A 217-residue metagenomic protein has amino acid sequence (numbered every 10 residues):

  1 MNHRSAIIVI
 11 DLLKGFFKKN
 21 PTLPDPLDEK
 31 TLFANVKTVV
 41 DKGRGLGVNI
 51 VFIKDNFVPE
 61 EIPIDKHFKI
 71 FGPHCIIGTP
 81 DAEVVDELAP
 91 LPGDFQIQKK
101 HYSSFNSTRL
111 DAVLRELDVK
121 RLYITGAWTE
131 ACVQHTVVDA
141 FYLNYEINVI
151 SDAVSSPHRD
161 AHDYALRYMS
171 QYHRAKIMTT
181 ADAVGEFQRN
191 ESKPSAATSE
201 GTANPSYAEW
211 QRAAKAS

Functional and structural regions predicted by a protein language model:
M1-A6, D41-L46, I70-S217: Active-site-adjacent betaalpha module
I7-D11: N-terminal nucleotide-binding beta1-loop-alpha1 segment
L13-K19: Short acidic, Gly/Ser-rich segments with clustered Asp/Glu that frequently serve as metal-coordination loops in enzyme
G15, V58-P59, S156: Active-site loop signature of alpha/beta-hydrolase-fold enzymes
P21-D28, K69-H74: Short glycine-enriched, charge-decorated loop/helix-capping segments at active-site entrances that position
P26-K37: Short catalytic helix/loop segments, enriched in acidic residues and glycine and frequently bearing histidine
V48-N56, E61, I150: Short beta-strand segments at enzyme active-site cores
I62-K66, H162: Short aromatic-enriched loop/helix-cap "lid" or pocket-rim segments at secondary-structure transitions that line
